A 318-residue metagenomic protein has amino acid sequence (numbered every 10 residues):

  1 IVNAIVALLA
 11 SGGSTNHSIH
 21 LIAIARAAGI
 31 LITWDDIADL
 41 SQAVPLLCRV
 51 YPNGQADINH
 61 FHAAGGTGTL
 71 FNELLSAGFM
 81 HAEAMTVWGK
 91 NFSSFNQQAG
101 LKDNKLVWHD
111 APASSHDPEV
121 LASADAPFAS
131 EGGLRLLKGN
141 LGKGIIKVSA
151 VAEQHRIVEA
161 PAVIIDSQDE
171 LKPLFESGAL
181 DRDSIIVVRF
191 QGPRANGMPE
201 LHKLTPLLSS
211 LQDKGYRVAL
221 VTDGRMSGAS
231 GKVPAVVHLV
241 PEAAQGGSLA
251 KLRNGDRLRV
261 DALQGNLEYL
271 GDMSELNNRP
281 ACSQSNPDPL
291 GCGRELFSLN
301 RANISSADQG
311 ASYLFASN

Functional and structural regions predicted by a protein language model:
I1-R217, V221-E242, G247-N318: Catalytic or ion-coupling anion/metal-binding cores of large enzyme and transporter domains
